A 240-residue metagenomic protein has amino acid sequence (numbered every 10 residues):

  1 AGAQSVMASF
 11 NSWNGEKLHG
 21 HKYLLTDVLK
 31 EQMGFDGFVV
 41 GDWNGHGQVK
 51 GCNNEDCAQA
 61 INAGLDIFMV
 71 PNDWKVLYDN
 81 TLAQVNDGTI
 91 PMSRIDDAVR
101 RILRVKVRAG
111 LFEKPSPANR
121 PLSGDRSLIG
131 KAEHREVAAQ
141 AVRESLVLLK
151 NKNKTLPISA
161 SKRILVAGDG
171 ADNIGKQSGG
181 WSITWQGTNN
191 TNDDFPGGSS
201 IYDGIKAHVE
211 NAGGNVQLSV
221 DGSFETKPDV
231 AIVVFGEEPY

Functional and structural regions predicted by a protein language model:
A1-Y240: Glycoside hydrolase catalytic-domain context in secreted enzymes
